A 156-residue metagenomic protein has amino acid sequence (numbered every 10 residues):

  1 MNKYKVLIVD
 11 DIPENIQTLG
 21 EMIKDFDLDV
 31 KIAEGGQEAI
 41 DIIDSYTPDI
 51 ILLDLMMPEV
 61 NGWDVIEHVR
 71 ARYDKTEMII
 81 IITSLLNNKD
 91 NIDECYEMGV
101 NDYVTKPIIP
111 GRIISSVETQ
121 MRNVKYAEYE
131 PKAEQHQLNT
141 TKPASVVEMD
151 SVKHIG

Functional and structural regions predicted by a protein language model:
P13-K31: Two-component/phosphorelay signaling modules centered on CheY-like receiver
Y46-L52: Active-site beta3 strand of CheY-like receiver
M57: Receiver (REC) domain active-site loop signature in two-component systems and cognate sites in sensor histidine kinases
I108-V117: C-terminal output helix
E118-E134: The C-terminal output helix
